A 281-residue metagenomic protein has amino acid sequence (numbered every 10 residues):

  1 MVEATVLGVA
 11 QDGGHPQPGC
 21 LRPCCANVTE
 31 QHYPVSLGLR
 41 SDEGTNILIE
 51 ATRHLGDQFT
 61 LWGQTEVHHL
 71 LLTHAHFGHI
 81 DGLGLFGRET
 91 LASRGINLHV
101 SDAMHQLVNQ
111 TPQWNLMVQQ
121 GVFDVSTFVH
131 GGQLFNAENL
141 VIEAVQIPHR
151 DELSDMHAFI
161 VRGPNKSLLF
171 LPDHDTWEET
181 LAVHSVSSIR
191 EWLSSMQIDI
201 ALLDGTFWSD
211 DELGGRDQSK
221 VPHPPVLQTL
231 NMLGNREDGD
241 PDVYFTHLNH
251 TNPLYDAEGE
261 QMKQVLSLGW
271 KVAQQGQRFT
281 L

Functional and structural regions predicted by a protein language model:
M1-W62, T127-S188, S194, Q277-L281: Core dinuclear metal-dependent hydrolase active-site scaffold
Q11, F77, H105, W208 (+1 more regions): Residue-level marker for beta-strand->alpha-helix junctions and adjacent short loops that shape enzyme
P16, Q58-T60, D81-L83, N109-Q110 (+4 more regions): Short glycine-/acidic-enriched loop or helix-start segments at secondary-structure transitions that form or flank
G44-H99, Q197-D199: Active-site metal-binding motif and surrounding structural segment of the metallo-beta-lactamase
L48-T52, H68-G78, H99-S101, L169-H174 (+3 more regions): Active-site neighborhood of phospho(di)ester-bond hydrolases with catalytic His/Asp-centered motifs
R94, M117-D124, A137-L140, L266-G269: A short helix-to-beta-strand connector/capping loop
A103-Q113: A short, active-site helix/loop in glycosyltransferases that binds the activated sugar's phosphate group
S167, D175-G276: Cap/insert and terminal regions of metallo-dependent hydrolase folds
